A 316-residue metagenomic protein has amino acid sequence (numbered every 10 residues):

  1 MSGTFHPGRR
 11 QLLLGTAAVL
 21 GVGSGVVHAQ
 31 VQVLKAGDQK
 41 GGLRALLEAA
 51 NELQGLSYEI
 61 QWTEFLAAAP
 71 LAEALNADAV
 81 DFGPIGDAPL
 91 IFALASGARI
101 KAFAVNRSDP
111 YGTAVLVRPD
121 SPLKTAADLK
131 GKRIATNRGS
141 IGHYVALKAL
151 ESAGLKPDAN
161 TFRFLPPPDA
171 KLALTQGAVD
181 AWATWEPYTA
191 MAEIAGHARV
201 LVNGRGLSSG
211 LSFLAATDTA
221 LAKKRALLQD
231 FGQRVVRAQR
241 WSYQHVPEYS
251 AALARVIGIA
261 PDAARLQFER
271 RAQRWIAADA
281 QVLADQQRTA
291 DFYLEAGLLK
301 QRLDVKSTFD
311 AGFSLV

Functional and structural regions predicted by a protein language model:
S2-L20: N-terminal secretory signal peptides and thylakoid transit peptides that target proteins across membranes
A29-K156, F162-F164, D180-T184, R199-L201 (+1 more regions): Short, glycine-/small- and polar/acidic-enriched structural segments that line small-molecule recognition paths
E73, A77, A127, Y144-K148 (+7 more regions): Solvent-exposed, polar/charged alpha-helical surfaces in well-ordered, non-transmembrane soluble domains, broadly
A88, F162-R163, P168-R255: Pocket-lining segment of extracytoplasmic ligand-binding domains
A98, L155-P157, I259, L298-L299: Helix N-cap/coil-helix junction residues
K223-L298: Secondary-structure end/capping motifs
L294-V316: Conserved C-terminal helix/tail region of periplasmic/extracytoplasmic solute-binding proteins
